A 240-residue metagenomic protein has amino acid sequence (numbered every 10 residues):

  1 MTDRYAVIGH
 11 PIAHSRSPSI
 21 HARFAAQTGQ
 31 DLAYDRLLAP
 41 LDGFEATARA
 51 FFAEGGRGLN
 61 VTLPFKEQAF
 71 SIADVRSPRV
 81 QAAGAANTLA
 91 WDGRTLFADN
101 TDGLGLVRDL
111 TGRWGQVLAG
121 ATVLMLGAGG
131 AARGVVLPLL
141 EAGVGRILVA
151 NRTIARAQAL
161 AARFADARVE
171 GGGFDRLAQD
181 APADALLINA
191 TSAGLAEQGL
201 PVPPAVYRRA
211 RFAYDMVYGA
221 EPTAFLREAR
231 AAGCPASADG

Functional and structural regions predicted by a protein language model:
T2-W114: Phosphate/diphosphate ligand-binding glycine-rich loop within oxidoreductases
G9, N100-G103, L110, W114 (+2 more regions): Glycine-rich adenosine-cofactor-binding loop
Q68, L195-A213, A224, E228: Rossmann-fold NAD(P) dinucleotide-binding segment
E141-R146, A232-P235: Conserved S-adenosyl-L-methionine
V144-F164: NAD(P)-binding Rossmann-fold cofactor-contacting core
T153, L177-P201, Y214: Rossmann-like NAD(P)-binding element
A167-D184, A205: Short acidic low-complexity segments
R211-G240: Rossmann-fold NAD(P)-binding glycine/threonine-rich loop
